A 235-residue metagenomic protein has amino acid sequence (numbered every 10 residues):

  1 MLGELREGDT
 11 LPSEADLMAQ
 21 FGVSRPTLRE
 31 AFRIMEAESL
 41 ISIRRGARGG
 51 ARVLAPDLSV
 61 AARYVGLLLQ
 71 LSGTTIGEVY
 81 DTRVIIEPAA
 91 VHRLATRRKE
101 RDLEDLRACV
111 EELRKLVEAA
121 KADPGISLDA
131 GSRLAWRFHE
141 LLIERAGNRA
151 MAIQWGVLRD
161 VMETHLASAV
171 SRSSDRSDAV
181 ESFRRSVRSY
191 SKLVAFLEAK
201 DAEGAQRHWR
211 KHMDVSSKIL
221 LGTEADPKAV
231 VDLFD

Functional and structural regions predicted by a protein language model:
M1-H92, T96, P227-D235: Short linear motifs at protein or domain termini
L2-G3, L116, T223: Generic structural signal for alpha-helix termini and adjacent loop/cap motifs
S13, G49, A130-F138, L158 (+1 more regions): Short, conserved alpha-helical segments within structured domains
L40-A51, A120-L128, H165, A169-F183: Short, charged helix-to-loop "capping" segments that act as catalytic/coupling loops
L58-G147, D178-A199, E203-G204: All-alpha effector-binding/dimerization core of bacterial HTH-type transcriptional repressors
L106, Q154-G156: Short hydrophobic alpha-helical segments that form membrane-spanning helices or hydrophobic packing faces of helical
G156-D235: C-terminal all-alpha effector/ligand-binding and dimerization domain of prokaryotic HTH-type transcriptional repressors
